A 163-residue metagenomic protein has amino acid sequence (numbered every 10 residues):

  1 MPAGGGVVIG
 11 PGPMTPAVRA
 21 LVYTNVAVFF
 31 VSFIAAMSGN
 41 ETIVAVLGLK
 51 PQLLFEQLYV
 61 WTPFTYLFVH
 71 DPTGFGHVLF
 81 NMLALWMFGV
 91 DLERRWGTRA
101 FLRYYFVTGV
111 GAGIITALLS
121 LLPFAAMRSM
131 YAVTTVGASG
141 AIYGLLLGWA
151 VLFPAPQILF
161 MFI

Functional and structural regions predicted by a protein language model:
M1-I163: A detector for small-residue-rich transmembrane helices and their helix-helix packing motifs
